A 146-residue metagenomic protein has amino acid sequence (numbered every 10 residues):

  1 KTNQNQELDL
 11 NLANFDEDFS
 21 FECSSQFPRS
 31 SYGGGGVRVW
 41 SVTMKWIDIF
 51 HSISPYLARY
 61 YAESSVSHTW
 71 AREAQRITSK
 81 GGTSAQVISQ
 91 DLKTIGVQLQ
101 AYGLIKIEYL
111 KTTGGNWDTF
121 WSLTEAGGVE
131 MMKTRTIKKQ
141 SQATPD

Functional and structural regions predicted by a protein language model:
K1-V66: Charge-rich interaction segments
Q6, V87-Q90, T124: Extended acidic, low-complexity intrinsically disordered regions
V66-Q90: Short helix-coil junctions and helix-kink-helix linkers
G96-V97: Short, hydrophobic-biased segments on the C-terminal half of alpha helices that form "recognition helices"
Q100-G114: A short, conserved structural fragment
T119-D146: Short, amphipathic alpha-helical interaction segments positioned at domain boundaries
